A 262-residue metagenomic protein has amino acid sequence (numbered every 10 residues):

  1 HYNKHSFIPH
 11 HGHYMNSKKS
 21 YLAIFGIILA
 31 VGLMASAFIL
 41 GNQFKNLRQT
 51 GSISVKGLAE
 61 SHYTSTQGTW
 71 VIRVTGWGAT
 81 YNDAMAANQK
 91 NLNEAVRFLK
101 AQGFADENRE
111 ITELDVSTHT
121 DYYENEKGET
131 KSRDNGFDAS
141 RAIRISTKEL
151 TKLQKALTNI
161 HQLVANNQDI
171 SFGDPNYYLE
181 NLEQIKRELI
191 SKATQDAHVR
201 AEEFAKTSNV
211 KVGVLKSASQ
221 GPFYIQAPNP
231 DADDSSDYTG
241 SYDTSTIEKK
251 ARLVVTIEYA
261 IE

Functional and structural regions predicted by a protein language model:
Y2-E262: Short, charge-dense linear interaction motifs
